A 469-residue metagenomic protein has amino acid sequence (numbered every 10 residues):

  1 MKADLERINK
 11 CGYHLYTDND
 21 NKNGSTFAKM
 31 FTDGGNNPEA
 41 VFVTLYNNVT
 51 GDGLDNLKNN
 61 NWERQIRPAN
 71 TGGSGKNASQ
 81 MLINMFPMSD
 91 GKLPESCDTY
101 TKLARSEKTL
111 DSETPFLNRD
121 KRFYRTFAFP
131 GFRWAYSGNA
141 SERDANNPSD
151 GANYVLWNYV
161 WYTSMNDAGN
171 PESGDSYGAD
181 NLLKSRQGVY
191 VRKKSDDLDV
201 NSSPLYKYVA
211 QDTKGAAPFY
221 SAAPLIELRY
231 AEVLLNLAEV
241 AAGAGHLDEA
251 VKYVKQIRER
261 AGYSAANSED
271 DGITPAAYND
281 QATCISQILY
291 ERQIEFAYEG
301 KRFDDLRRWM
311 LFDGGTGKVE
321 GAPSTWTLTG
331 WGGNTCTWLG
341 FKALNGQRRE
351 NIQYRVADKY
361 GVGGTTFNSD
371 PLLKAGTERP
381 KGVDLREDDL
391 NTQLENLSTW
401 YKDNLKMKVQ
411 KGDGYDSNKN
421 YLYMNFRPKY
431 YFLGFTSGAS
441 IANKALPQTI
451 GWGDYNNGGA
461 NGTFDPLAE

Functional and structural regions predicted by a protein language model:
M1-N9, F42, P115-A128, Y208 (+5 more regions): Extended, hydrophobic/aromatic-rich amphipathic alpha-helical segments that build helical scaffolds
M1-Y177, T316-F341, D358, G363 (+2 more regions): An aromatic- and glycine-enriched ligand-binding surface/loop that stacks and positions planar moieties
K10-Y16, R260-S268, I294-Y298, G315-K318: Secretory-pathway/luminal and periplasmic proteins that interact with or process carbohydrate-rich
L15-K22, H246-Y253, A266-T274, L306: Short, glycine/acidic-rich hinge or "gate" loops at secondary-structure transitions that mediate conformational
Y46-N48, D248, T283-C336, K342-A343 (+4 more regions): C-terminal capping/lid segments that line or modulate ligand- or cofactor-binding pockets
E113-I257, T436-G438, K444-E469: C-terminal substrate/ligand-recognition segments
I273-S286: Short, mixed-charge amphipathic alpha-helical segments
N334, W338-E469: Intrinsically disordered, low-complexity transcriptional activation domains
